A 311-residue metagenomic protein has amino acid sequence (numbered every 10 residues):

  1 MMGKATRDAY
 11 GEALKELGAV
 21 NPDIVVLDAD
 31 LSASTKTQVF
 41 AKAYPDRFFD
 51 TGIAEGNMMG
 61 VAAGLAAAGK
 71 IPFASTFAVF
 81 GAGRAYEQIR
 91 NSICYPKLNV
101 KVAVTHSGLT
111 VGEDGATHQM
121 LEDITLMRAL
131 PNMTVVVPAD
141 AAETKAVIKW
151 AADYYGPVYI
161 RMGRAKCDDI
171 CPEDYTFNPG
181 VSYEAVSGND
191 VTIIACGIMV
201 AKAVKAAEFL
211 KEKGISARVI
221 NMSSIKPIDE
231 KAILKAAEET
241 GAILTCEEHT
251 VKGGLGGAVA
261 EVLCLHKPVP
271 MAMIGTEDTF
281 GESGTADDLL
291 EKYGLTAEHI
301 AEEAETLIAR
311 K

Functional and structural regions predicted by a protein language model:
M1-R161, K166: Thiamine diphosphate
R7-D8, V20-D23, L31-Q38, K42 (+2 more regions): Thiamine diphosphate
